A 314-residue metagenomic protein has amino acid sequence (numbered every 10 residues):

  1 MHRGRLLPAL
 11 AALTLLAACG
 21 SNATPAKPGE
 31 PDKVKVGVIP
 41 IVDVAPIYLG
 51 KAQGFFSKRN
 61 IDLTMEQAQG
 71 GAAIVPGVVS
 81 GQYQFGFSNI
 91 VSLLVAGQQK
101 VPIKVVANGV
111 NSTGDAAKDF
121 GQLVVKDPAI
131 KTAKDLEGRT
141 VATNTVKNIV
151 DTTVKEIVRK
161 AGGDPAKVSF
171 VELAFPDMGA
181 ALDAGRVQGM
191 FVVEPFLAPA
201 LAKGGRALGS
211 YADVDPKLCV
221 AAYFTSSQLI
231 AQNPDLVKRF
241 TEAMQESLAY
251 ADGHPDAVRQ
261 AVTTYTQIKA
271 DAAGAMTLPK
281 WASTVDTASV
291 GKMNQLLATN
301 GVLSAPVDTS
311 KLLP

Functional and structural regions predicted by a protein language model:
M1-P8: Bacterial N-terminal signal peptides that target proteins for export
L15-A18: C-terminal motif of bacterial Sec signal peptides marking the signal peptidase cleavage site
G20-A23: Bacterial signal peptide processing site
P25-A161, K217: Short, glycine-/small- and polar/acidic-enriched structural segments that line small-molecule recognition paths
M65-P76, N89-V91, G163, V168-A184 (+1 more regions): Short helix-initiation/N-cap motifs at beta->coil->alpha
V91, P176-Q260: Pocket-lining segment of extracytoplasmic ligand-binding domains
A96-N108, D164, P199-A212, P306: Ligand-binding "clamshell"
A231-S304: Secondary-structure end/capping motifs
